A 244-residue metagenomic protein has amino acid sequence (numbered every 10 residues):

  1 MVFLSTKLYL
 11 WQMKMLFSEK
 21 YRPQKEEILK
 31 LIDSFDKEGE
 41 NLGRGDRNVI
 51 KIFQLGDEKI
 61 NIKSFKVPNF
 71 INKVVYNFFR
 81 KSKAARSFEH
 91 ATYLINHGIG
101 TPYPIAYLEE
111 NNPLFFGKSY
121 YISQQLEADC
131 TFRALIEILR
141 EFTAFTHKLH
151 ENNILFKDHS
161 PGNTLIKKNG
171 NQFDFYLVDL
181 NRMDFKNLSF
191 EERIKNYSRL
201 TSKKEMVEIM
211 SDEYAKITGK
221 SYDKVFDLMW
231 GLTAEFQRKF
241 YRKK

Functional and structural regions predicted by a protein language model:
M1-E40, T233-Q237: Juxta-kinase regulatory segment immediately upstream of eukaryotic protein kinase catalytic domains
I28-A128, H147-N152: Conserved ATP-binding subdomain of kinase catalytic cores across diverse folds
D129-L135: AlphaC helix of the protein kinase catalytic domain
E137-K148: Conserved alphaE helix
N153, D158-H159: Conserved catalytic-loop position in the HRD/HxD motif
H159, N163-I166: Hydrophobic residue at the +6 position relative to the catalytic HRD Asp in the kinase catalytic loop
I166-Q172: Activation-loop N-terminal segment of eukaryotic-like protein kinases
F173-K244: C-lobe/activation-segment region of protein kinase-like
